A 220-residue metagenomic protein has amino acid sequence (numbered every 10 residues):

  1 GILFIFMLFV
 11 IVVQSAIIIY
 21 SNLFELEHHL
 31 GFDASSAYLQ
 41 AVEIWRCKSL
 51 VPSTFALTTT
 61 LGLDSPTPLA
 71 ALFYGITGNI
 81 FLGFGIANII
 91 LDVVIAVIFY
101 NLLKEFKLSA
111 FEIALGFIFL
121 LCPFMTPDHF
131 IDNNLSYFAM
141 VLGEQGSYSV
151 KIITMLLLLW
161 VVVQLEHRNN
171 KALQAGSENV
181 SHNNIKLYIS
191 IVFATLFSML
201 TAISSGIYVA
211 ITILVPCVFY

Functional and structural regions predicted by a protein language model:
G1-I19, A110-I113, K186-I191: Start-transfer (signal-anchor) and selected internal transmembrane alpha helices of multi-pass inner/ER membrane
L8-V10, I86-G116, C122-M125, L157: Transmembrane-helix motifs of polytopic, lipid-linked glycan transferases
Q14-S35, F130-N133: Helix-to-loop transition at the C-terminal end of transmembrane segments
L23-F32, W45-P68: Membrane-proximal lumenal/periplasmic loop motifs of glycosylation machinery
L30, L63, I113-E166: Membrane-interface micro-motifs in multi-pass membrane enzymes
R46-L50, P68-L91, I95, K107: Juxtamembrane segments of multi-pass membrane glycosylation machinery that transfer sugars from lipid-linked donors
M155-I189: Membrane-interface transmembrane helices that cradle and orient dolichyl/undecaprenyl
N179, N183-C217: Membrane-interface alpha helices of multi-pass inner-membrane proteins
